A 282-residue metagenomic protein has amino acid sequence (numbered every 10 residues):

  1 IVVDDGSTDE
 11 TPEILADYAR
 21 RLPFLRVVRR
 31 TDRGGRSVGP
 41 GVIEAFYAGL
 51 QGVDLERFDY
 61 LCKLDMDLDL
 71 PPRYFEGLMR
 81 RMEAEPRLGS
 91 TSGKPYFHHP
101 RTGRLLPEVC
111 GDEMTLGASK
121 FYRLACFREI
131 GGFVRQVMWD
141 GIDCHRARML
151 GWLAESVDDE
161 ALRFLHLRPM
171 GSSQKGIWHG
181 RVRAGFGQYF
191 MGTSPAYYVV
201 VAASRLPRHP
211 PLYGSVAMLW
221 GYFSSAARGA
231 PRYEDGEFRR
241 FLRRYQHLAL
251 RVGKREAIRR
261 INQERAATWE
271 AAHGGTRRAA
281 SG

Functional and structural regions predicted by a protein language model:
I1-G35: Acidic donor-binding segment of Leloir-type glycosyltransferases
R33-F46, Q136: A short, glycine-/small-residue-rich helix N-cap motif at loop->alpha-helix starts within glycosyltransferase
G34, D69-L105: Conserved donor NDP-sugar-binding/catalytic core segment of glycosyltransferases
I43-Y60: Active-site nucleotide-sugar/metal-binding loop of Leloir-type enzymes
R57-D69: Short beta-strand-to-loop acidic/aromatic patch adjacent to the donor-nucleotide binding site
L116-G131: Conserved nucleotide-sugar donor-binding and metal-coordinating catalytic region shared by glycosyltransferases
F133-V201: Catalytic donor/gating beta->alpha subdomain of glycosyltransferases that bind UDP-sugars
W178-R278: Non-catalytic, C-terminal membrane-associated alpha-helical segments of glycosyltransferases
